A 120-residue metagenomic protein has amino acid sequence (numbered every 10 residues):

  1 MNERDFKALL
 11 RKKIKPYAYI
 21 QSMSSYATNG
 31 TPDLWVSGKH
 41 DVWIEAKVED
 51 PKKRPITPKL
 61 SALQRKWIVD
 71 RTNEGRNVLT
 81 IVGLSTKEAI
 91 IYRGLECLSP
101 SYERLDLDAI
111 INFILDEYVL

Functional and structural regions predicted by a protein language model:
M1-S25: Acidic-basic catalytic patches of nuclease active cores, encompassing PD-(D/E)XK and other metal-cofactor nuclease
K12-K13, G94-S101: Structured catalytic cores of enzymes that bind and process phosphorylated ligands/cofactors
M23, I44-A46, I81: Short, conserved beta-strand edge motifs with alternating hydrophobic and charged residues
G30: Beta-rich catalytic cores
L34-V36, H40-P51: Conserved catalytic cores of phosphodiester-cleaving nucleases, focusing on short active-site segments
P55-T80: Short, charged, amphipathic alpha-helix that recurs within catalytic cores of restriction-modification and other
T72-E96: Nucleic-acid nuclease catalytic cores
P100-L120: Charged phosphate-binding loop/patch that engages nucleotide di/tri-phosphates or the phosphate backbone of nucleic
